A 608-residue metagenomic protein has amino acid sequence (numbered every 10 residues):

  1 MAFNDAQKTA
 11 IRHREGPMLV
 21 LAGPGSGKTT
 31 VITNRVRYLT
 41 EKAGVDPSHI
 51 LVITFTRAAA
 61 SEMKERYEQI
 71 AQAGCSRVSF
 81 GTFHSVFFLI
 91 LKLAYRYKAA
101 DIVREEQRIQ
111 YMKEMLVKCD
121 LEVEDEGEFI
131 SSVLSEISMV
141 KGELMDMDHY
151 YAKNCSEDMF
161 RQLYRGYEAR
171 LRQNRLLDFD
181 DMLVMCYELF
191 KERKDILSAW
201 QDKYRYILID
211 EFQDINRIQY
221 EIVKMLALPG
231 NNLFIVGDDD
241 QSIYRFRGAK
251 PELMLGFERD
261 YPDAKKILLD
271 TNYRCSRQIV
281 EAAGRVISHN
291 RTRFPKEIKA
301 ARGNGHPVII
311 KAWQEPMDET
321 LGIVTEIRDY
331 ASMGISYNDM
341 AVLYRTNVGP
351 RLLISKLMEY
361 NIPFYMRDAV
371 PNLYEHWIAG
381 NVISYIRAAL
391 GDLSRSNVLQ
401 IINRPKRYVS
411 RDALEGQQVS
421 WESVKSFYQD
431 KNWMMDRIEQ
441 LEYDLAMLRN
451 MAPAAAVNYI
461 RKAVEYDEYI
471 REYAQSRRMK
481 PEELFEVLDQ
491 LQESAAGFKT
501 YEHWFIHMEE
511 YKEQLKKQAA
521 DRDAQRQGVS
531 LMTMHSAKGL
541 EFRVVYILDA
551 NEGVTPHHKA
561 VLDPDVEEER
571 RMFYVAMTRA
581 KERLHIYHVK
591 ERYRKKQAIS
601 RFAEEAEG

Functional and structural regions predicted by a protein language model:
M1-R14, I218: N-terminal pre-P-loop "Q-motif" helix
E15-P17, S26, L39-F190, K194-D202 (+7 more regions): A basic/glycine-biased coupling hinge at the interface between accessory DNA-binding modules
V20, P24-I32, V36, P262-K265 (+2 more regions): Helicase P-loop NTPase motor core
S26, Q213-H289, K296-A301, G553: Conserved helicase motor core of SF1/SF2 NTP-dependent helicases
A59, M63, Y67, W200 (+5 more regions): Helical "lid/switch" subdomain of P-loop NTPase nucleotide-binding domains
V86-K98, Q241-R245, R274, R367-L390: Short alpha-helix plus adjacent loop in nuclease-associated cores
K153, I354-S355, S384-E607: Conserved helicase C-terminal RecA-like lobe
L343-I401: Long, highly charged, low-complexity intrinsically disordered interaction regions that mediate electrostatic DNA/RNA
